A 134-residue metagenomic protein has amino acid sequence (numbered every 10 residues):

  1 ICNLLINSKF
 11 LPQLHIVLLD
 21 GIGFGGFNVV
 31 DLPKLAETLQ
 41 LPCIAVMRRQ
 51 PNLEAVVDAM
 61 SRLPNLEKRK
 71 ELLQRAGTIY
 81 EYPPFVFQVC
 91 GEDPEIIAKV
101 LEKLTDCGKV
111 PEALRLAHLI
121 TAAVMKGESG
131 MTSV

Functional and structural regions predicted by a protein language model:
I1-F24: A glycine-rich, hydrophobic loop/mini-helix early in the fold
L4, A59, L72-A76, V100-L104 (+1 more regions): Residues that form generic nucleotide/phosphate-binding pockets
I6, N65-K68, T78, E102 (+1 more regions): Generic secondary-structure signature for well-ordered alpha-helical cores
S8-P12, V30, E37: Domain-level cores of phosphate- or acyl-group-handling catalytic modules
G21-V30, R49-N52, E92-E95: Gly/Ser/Thr-rich loops at beta-strand to alpha-helix junctions that form or flank small-molecule/cofactor-binding
L32-Q88: Long, charge-dense
E92-V134: Charge-patterned, long linear interaction tracts outside catalytic cores
